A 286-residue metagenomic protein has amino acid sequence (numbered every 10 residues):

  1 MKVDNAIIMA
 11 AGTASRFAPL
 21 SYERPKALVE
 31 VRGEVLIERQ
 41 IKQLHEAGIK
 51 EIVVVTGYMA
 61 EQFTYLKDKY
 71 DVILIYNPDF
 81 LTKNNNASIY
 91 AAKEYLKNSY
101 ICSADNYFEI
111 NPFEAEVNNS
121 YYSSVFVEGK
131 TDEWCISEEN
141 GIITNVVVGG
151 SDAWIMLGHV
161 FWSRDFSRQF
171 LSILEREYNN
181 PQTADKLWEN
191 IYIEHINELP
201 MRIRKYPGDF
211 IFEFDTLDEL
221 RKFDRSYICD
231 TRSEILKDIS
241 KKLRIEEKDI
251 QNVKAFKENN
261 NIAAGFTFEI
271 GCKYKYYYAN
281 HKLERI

Functional and structural regions predicted by a protein language model:
M1-Y22: N-terminal nucleotide-binding beta1-loop-alpha1 segment
D4, K50, K97: Short acidic/polar active-site loop segments enriched in Thr and Asp
E34-E51: A short, N-terminal amphipathic alpha-helix
M59-E61: A conserved acidic beta->alpha catalytic loop
T64-W134, E138: Conserved beta-loop-beta/alpha segment of the NTase-like Rossmann-fold superfamily that binds/positions NTPs
E109-T183, K254-I286: Conserved core of the sugar-phosphate nucleotidyltransferase
I143-I211, D218-K237: Catalytic-core segments of class I nucleotidyltransferases/pyrophosphorylases that form NMP-activated intermediates
I228-N259: Short Lys/Arg-enriched alpha/beta "domain-start" segment
